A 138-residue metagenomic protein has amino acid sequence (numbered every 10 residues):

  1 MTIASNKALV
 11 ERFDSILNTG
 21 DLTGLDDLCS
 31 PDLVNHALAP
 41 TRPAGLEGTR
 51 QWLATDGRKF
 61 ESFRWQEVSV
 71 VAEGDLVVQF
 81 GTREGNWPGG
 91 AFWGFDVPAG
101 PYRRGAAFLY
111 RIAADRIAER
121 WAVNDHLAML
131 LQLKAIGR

Functional and structural regions predicted by a protein language model:
M1-R138: C-terminal and inter-domain tail/linker signature
